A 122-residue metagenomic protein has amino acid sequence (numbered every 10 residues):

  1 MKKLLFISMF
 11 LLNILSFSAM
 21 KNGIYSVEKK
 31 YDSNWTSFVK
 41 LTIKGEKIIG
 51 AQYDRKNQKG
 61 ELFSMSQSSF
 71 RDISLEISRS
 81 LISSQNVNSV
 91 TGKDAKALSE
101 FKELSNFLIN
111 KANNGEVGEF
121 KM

Functional and structural regions predicted by a protein language model:
L4-N13: Sec-dependent N-terminal signal peptides
L12-M20: Bacterial Sec-dependent signal peptides at the C-terminal "C-region" and cleavage site
M20-M122: Active-site- and interface-proximal helix/loop "cap" or "latch" segments in soluble metabolic and energy-transducing
